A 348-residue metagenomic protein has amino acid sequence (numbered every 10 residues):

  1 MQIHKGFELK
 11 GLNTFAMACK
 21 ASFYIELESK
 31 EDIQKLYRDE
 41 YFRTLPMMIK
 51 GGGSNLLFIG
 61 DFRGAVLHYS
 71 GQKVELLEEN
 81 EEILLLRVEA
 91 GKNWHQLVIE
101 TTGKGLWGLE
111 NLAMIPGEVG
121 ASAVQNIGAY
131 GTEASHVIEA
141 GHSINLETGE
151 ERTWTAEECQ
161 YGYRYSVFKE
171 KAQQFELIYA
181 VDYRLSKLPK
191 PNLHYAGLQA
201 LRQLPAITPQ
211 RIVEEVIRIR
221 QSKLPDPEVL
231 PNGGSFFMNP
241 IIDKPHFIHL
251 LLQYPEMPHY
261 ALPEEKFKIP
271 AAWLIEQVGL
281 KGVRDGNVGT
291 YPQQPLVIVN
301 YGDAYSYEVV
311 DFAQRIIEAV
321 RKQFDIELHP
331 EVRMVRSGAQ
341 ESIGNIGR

Functional and structural regions predicted by a protein language model:
Q2-E147: Anion-binding (especially nucleotide phosphate/pyrophosphate-binding) glycine-rich loop and adjoining beta-alpha core
H4-K5, K10-T14, E151-V299, D303-Y307 (+1 more regions): Phosphate/pyrophosphate- and phosphate-bearing ligand-binding catalytic cores of soluble enzymes
S29, G53, G117, G149 (+4 more regions): Residue-level signal for inorganic ion chemistry
L36-E40, L198, F312-I316: Short amphipathic alpha-helices in soluble, non-transmembrane regions that often serve as interface/regulatory elements
R43-P46, Q203, I317-F324: A common structural junction motif
L106, S306-V309: Beta-rich strand-turn-strand
